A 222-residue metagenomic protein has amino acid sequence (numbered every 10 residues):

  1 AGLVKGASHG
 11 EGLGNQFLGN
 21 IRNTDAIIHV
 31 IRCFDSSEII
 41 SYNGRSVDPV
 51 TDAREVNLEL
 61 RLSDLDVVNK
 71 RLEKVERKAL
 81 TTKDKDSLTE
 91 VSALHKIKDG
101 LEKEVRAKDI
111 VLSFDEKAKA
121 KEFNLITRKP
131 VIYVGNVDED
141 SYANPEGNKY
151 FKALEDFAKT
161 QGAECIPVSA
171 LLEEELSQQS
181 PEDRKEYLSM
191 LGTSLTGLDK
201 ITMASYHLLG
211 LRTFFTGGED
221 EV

Functional and structural regions predicted by a protein language model:
A1-H29, F34-N57, L112-F123, G147-Y150: Switch II of P-loop NTPase G domains
G2-V4, R32-E38, S46-V47, R61 (+3 more regions): Conserved nucleotide-binding/hydrolysis micro-motifs of P-loop NTPases
L3, L58, L191-L195: Hydrophobic alpha-helical scaffolding
F17, I28, V68, N136 (+1 more regions): Residue-level signature of catalytic and energy-coupling elements of molecular machines, predominantly ATP/GTP-dependent
L65-L72: Conserved phosphoryl-transfer catalytic core
R77-V222: C-terminal-of-GTPase-core extension/linker across diverse P-loop GTPases
